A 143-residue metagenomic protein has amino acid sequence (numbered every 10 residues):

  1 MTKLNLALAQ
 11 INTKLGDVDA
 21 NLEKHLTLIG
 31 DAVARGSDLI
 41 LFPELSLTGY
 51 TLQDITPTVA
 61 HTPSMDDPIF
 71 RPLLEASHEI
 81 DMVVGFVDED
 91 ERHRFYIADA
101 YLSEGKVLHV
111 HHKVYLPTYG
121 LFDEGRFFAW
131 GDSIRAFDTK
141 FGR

Functional and structural regions predicted by a protein language model:
M1-R143: Enzyme catalytic cores with a strong preference for nitrogen-chemistry domains
